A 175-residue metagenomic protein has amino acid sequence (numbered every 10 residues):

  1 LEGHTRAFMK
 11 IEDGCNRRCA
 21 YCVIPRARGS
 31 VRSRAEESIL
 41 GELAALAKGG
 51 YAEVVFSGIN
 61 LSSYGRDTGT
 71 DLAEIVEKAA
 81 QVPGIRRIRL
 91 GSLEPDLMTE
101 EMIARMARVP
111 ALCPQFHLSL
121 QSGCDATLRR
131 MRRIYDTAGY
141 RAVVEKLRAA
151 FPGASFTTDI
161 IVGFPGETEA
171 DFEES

Functional and structural regions predicted by a protein language model:
L1-R6, F56: Glycine-rich NAD(P)-binding loop of Rossmann-like domains
H4-E37: Canonical Radical SAM [4Fe-4S] cluster-binding loop centered on the CxxxCxxC motif and its immediate flanking residues
R26-V55, E74: Conserved alpha-helical substructure of the radical SAM core
K48-E167, F172: Conserved SAM/AdoMet-binding glycine-rich loop
